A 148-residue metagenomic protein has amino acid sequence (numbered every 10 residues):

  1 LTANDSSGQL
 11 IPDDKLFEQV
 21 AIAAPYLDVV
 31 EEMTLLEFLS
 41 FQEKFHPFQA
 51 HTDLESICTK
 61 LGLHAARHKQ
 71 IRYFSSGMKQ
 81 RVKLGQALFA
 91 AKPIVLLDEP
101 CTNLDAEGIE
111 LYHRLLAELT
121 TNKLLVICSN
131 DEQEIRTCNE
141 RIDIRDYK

Functional and structural regions predicted by a protein language model:
Y26, E31-P47: Q-loop/switch helix immediately C-terminal to the Walker
H51-A66: Conserved ABC ATPase "signature" region
Q70-K79: Conserved ABC ATPase signature
L84: Hydrophobic anchor residue at the start of the ABC signature
V95-E99: Catalytic Walker B motif of ABC-type/P-loop ATPase nucleotide-binding domains
A106-E107: Helix N-cap at the start of a conserved alpha-helix in ABC-type nucleotide-binding domains
L115-I135: Conserved catalytic loops of ABC-family nucleotide-binding domains
